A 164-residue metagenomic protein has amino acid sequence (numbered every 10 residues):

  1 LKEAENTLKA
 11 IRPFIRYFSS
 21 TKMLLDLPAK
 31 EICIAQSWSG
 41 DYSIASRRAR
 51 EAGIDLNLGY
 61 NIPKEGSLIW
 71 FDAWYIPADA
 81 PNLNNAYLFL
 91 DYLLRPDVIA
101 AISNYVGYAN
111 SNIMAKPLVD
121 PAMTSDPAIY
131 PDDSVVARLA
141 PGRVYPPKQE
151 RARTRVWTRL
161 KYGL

Functional and structural regions predicted by a protein language model:
L1-N61: Ligand-binding pocket segment of bilobal, Venus flytrap-like solute-binding proteins
K2, F18-T21, D79-N84, P96 (+1 more regions): Soluble non-cytosolic domains of exported or imported proteins
E5-R12, L24, P28, Q36 (+4 more regions): Non-transmembrane alpha-helical segments in soluble domains of secreted/periplasmic/extracellular proteins
I11-I15, E31, S39, S46-A49 (+4 more regions): Sec/Tat-exported extracytoplasmic proteins
A52-L68, P77-A80: Short beta-strand->loop
F71-A73: Short, solvent-exposed beta-strand edge segments and adjacent coil->beta transition regions
P77-R138: Mature extracytoplasmic/periplasmic domains
D133-L164: Conserved C-terminal helix/tail region of periplasmic/extracytoplasmic solute-binding proteins
